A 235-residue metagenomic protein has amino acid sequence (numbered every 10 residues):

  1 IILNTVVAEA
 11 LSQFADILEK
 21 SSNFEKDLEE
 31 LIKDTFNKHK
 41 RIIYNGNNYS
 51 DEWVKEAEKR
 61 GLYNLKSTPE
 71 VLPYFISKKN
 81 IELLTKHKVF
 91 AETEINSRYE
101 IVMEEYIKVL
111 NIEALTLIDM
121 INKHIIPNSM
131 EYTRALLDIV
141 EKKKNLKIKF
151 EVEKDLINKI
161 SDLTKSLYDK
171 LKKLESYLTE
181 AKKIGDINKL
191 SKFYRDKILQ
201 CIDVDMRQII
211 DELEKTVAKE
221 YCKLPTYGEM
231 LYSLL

Functional and structural regions predicted by a protein language model:
I1-E29: An acidic, glycine-/histidine-flanked metal-binding catalytic module
L31-N37: Short, conserved secondary-structure transition motifs
K38-L235: C-terminal amphipathic alpha-helical interaction region
